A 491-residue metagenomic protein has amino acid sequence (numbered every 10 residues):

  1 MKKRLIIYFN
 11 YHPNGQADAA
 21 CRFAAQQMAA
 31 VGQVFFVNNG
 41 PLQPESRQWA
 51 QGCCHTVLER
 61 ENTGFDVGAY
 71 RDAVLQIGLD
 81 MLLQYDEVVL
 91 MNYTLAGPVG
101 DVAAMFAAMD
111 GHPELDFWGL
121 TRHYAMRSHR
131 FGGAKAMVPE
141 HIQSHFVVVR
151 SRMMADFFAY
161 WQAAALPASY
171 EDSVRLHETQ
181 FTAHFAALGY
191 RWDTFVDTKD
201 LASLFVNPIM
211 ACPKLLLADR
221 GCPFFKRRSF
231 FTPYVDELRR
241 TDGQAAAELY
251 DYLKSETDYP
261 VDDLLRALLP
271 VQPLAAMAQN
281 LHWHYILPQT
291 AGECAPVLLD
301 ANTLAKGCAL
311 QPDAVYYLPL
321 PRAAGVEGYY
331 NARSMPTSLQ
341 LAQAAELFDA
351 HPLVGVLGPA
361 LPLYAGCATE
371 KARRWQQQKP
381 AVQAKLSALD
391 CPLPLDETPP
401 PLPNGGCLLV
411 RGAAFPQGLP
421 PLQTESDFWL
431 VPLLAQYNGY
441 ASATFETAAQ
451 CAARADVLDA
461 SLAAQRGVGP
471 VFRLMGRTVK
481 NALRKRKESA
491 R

Functional and structural regions predicted by a protein language model:
M1-R491: ER/Golgi luminal nucleotide-sugar-dependent glycosyltransferases, focusing on the catalytic module
